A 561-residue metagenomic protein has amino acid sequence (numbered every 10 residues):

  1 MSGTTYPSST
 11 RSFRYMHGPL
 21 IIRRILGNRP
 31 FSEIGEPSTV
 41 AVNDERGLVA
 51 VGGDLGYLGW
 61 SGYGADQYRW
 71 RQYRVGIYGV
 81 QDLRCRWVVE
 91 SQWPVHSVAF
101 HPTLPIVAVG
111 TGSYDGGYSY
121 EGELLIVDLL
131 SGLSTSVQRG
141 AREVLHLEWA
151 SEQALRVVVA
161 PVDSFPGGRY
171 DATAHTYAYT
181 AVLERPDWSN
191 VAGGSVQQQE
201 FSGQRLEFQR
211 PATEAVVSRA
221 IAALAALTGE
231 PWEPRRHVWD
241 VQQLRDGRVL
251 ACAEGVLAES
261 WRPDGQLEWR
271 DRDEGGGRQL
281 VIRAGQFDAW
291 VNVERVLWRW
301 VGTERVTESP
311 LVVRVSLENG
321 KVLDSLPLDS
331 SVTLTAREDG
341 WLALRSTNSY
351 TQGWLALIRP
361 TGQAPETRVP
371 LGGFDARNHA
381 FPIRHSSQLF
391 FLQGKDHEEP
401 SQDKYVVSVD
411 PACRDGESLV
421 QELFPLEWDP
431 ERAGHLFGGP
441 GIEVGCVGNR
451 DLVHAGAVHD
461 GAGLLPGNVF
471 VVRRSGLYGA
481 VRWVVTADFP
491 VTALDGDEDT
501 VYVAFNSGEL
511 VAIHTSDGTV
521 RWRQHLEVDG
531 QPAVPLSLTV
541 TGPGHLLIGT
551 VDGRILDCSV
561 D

Functional and structural regions predicted by a protein language model:
G3-E36, Q81-L83, P211-R236, Y478: A short helix->beta-strand "capping" segment at the edge of beta-propeller domains
R23-F31, R84-V89, L133-Q138, A226-E233 (+6 more regions): A short beta-strand motif characteristic of beta-propeller blades
N28-G64, H96-V98, E230-G255: Beta-strand-rich domains and repeat architectures in extracellular enzymes and scaffolds, especially beta-propellers
I34-A41, S91-F100, G140-E152, G194-Q209 (+7 more regions): Repeated scaffold domains used in trafficking and secretory/extracellular systems, primarily beta-propellers
V49, V107, L155-R156, V249 (+6 more regions): Hydrophobic beta-strand positions that form the internal "hydrophobic ladder" of WD40/Gbeta-like beta-propeller blades
D54-G56, G112-Y114, A160-D163, G255 (+6 more regions): Residue-level signature of beta-propeller blades and closely related beta-rich strand-turn architectures in secreted
L58-Q72, D115-G122, F165-T176, C252 (+5 more regions): Short, solvent-exposed loop/turn segments at conserved positions within beta-propeller repeat blades
V158-V162, G167-P186, P532-D561: Blade-level signature of beta-propeller repeat domains, shared across WD40, Kelch, NHL, RCC1 and BNR/Asp-box propellers
